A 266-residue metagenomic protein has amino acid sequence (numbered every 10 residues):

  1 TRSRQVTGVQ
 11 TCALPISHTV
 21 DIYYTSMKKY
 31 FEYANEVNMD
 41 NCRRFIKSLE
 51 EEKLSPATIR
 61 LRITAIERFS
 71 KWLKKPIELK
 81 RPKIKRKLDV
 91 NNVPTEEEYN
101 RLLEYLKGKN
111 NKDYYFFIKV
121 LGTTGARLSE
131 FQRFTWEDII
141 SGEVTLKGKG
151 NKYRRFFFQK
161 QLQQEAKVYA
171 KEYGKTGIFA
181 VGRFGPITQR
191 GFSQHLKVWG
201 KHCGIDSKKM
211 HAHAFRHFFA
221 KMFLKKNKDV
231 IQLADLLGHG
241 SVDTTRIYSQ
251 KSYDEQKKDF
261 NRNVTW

Functional and structural regions predicted by a protein language model:
T1-C12: Single conserved hydrophobic/aromatic residue that forms the stacking wall/gate of nucleotide- or nucleobase-binding
Q10-V90: N-terminal core-binding DNA-recognition domain of tyrosine recombinases/integrases
V93, G150, L237, V242-R262: Catalytic-site neighborhood detector that most strongly recognizes the C-terminal catalytic loop/helix of tyrosine
E96-L128, K152: Basic, Lys/Arg- and aromatic-enriched nucleic-acid-binding interface segment
K119, T123, R216-G240, I247: C-terminal catalytic core of tyrosine-transesterase DNA break-rejoin enzymes
L121-G142: Short, charged phosphate-coordinating catalytic segments
G148-V168, T176-V198: C-terminal catalytic core of Y-nucleophile DNA break-rejoin enzymes
F157-Q161, K167-Y169, Q250-W266: DNA/chromatin major-groove-contacting recognition/catalytic segments
